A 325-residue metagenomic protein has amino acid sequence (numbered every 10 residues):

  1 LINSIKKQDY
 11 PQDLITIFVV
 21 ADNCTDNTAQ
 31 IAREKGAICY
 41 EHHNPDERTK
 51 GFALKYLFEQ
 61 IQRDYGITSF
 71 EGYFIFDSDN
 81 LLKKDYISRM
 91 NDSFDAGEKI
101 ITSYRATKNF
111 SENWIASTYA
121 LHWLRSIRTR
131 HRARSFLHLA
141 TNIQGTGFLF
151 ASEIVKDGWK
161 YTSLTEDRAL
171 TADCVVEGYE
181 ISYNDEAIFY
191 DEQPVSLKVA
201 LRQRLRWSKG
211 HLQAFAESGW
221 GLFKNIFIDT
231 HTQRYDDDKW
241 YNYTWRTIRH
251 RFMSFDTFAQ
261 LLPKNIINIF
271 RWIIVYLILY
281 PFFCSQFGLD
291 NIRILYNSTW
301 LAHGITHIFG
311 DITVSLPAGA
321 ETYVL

Functional and structural regions predicted by a protein language model:
N3-L14: Short, acidic, metal-binding catalytic loop of nucleotide-sugar glycosyltransferases
A21-A29, N44-D46, L81: A conserved acidic beta->alpha catalytic loop
E41-G66, F70, K84-S163, V175 (+2 more regions): Long helical/loop segments within the catalytic core of UDP-sugar-dependent glycosyltransferases, especially the large
Y73: Short aromatic/hydrophobic "clamp" motif used to bind/position activated sugar donors
D77-L81, C174: The conserved acidic donor/metal-binding loop of glycosyltransferases
H138, T171-Y190: Catalytic donor-sugar/metal-binding loop of nucleotide-sugar-dependent glycosyltransferases
L164-L170: Acidic donor-binding loop at a coil-to-helix junction in glycosyltransferase catalytic cores that engages
Q260-L325: Membrane-embedded multi-pass helical conduit in multi-pass membrane proteins, especially envelope-biosynthetic
